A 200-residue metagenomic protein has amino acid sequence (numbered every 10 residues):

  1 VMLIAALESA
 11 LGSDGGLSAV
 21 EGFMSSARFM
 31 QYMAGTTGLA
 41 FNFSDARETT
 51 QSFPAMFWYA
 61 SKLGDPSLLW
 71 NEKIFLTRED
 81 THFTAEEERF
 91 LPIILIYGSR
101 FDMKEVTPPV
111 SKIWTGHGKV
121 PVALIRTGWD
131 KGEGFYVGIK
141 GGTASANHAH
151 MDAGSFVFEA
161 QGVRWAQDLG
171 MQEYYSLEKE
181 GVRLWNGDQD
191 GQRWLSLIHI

Functional and structural regions predicted by a protein language model:
M2-A166: Carbohydrate-active enzyme catalytic cores, enriched for enzymes that act on polyanionic acidic polysaccharides
G170-M171: Residue-level structural signal for beta-strand termini and adjacent loop
Y174-R183: A short, polar/charged loop-to-alpha-helix boundary motif
L184-D188: Canonical bilayer-spanning transmembrane alpha-helix
D190-Q192: Membrane-proximal cytosolic segments adjacent to transmembrane helices
I198-I200: Conserved small/polar residues in nucleotide/adenosyl-binding loops
